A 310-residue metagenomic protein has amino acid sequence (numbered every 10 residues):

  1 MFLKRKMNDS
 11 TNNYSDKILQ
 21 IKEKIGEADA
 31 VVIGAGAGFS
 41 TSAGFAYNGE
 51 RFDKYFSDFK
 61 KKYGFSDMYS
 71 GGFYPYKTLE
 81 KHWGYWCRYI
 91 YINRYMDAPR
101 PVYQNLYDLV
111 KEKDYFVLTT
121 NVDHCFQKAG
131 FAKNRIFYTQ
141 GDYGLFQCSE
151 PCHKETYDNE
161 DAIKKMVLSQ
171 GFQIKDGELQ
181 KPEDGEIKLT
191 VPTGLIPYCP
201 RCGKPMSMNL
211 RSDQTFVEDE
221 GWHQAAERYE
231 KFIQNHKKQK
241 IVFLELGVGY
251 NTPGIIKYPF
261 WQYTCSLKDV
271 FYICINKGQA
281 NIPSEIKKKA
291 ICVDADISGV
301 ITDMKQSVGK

Functional and structural regions predicted by a protein language model:
M1-K310: Conserved catalytic alpha/beta core of Sir2/sirtuin-type deacylases, generalized to analogous enzyme cores that bind
